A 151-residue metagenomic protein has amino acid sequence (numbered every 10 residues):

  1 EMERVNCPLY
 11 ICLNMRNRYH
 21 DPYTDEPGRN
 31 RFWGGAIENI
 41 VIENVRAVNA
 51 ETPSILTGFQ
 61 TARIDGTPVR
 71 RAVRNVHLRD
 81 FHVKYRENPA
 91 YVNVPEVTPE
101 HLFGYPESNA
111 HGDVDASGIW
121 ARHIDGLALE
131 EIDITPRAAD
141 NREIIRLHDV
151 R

Functional and structural regions predicted by a protein language model:
E1-R151: Extracellular/periplasmic carbohydrate-active domains that bind, remodel, or depolymerize complex polysaccharides
